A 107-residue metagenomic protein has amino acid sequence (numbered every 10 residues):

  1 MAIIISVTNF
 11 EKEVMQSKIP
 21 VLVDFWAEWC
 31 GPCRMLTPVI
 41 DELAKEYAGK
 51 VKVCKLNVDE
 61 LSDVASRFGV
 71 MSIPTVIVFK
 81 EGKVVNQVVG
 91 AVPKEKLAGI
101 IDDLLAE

Functional and structural regions predicted by a protein language model:
M1-K52, E60-E107: Proteins that catalyze or organize thiol-disulfide redox chemistry and the adjacent proteostasis machinery handling
K55: Conserved residues in the N-terminal Rossmann fold of short-chain dehydrogenase/reductase
